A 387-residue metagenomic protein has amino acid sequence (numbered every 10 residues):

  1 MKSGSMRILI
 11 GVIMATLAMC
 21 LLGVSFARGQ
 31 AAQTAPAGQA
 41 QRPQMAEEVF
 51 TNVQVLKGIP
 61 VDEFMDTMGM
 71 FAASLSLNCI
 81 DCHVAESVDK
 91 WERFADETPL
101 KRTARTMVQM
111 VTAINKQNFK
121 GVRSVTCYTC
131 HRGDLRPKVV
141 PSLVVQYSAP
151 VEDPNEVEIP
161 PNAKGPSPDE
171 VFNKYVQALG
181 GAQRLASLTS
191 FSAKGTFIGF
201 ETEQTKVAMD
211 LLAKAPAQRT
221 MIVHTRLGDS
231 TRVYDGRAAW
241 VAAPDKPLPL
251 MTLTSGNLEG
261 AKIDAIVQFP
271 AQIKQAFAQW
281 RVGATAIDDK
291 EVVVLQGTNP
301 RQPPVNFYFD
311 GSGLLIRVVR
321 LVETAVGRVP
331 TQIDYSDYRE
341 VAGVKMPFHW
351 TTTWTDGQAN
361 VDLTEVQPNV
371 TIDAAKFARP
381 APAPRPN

Functional and structural regions predicted by a protein language model:
G11-G23: Bacterial N-terminal signal peptides
Q30-V61, V140-A178: N-terminal pre-domain segments of enzymes
R42-V84, P168-G195: Mature N-terminal segment immediately following signal peptide/propeptide cleavage in secreted/periplasmic
G58, S87-A113, V139-E152: Gly/Gly-Pro-rich "capping" loops immediately C-terminal to redox-active cysteine motifs in periplasmic/lumenal
S76-E86, S124-D134: The canonical Cys-X-X-Cys-His
N173-P247, Q275-R281, N299: N-terminal mature ectodomain segment of secretory-pathway/periplasmic proteins
R226-G228, D288-P384: Gly/Pro-enriched, hydrophobic low-complexity segments that function as extracytoplasmic propeptides/linkers
W240-Q268: Acidic/charged, solvent-exposed loop-and-adjacent secondary-structure segments enriched in E/D, K/R, S/T, and G/P
